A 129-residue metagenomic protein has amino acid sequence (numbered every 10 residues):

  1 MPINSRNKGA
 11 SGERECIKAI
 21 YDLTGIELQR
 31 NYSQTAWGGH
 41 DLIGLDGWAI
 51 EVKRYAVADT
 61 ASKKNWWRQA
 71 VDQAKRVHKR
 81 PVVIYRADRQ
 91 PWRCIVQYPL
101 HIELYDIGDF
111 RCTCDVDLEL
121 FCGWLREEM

Functional and structural regions predicted by a protein language model:
M1-M129: Catalytic phosphate/metal-binding cores of nucleic-acid and nucleotide-processing enzymes, i.e., regions that mediate
